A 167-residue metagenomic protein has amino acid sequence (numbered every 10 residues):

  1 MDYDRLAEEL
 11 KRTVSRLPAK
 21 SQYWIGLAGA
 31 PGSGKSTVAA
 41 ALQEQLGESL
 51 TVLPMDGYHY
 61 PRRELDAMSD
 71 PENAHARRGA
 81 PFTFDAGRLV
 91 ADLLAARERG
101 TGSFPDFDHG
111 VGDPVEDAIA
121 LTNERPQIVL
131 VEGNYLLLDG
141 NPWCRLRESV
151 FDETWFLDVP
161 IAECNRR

Functional and structural regions predicted by a protein language model:
M1-G26, A30: Extreme N-terminal, non-catalytic leader segments that precede Walker-type/kinase nucleotide-binding cores
K35: Conserved lysine of the Walker
V38: Hydrophobic positions on the alpha1 helix immediately C-terminal to the Walker A/P-loop
A41: Active-site signature of alpha/beta-hydrolase-fold catalytic machinery across serine- and Asp/Cys-nucleophile hydrolases
E44-V52: Post-Walker A helix-loop "phosphate-sensing" segment adjacent to the P-loop in P-loop NTPases
T51-P54, Y58-G112: Conserved nucleotide-sensing/catalytic segment adjacent to the nucleotide-binding pocket in NTP-handling enzymes
P114-R167: ATP-dependent NMP and nucleoside kinases share a basic, alpha-helical "lid"
